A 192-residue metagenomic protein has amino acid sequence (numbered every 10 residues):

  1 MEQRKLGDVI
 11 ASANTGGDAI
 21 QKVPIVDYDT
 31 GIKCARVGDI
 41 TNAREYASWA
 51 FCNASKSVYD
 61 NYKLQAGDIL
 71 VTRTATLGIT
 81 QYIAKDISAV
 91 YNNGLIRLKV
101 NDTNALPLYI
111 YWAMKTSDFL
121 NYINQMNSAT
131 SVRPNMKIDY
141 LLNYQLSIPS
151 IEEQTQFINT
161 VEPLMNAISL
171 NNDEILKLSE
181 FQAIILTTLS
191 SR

Functional and structural regions predicted by a protein language model:
M1-D18, N143-R192: Non-catalytic DNA-recognition/assembly elements of restriction-modification systems
G7-P24, G38-I69: Sequence-specific dsDNA recognition surfaces
P24, K85-D86, S131-N135, L176: Short proline/glycine-enriched turn/loop segments at secondary-structure junctions
R36-V37, A54, V58-F119, V132-R133: A short beta-sheet element
A89-I96, S128-T155: A short glycine-rich beta-alpha junction/loop motif
